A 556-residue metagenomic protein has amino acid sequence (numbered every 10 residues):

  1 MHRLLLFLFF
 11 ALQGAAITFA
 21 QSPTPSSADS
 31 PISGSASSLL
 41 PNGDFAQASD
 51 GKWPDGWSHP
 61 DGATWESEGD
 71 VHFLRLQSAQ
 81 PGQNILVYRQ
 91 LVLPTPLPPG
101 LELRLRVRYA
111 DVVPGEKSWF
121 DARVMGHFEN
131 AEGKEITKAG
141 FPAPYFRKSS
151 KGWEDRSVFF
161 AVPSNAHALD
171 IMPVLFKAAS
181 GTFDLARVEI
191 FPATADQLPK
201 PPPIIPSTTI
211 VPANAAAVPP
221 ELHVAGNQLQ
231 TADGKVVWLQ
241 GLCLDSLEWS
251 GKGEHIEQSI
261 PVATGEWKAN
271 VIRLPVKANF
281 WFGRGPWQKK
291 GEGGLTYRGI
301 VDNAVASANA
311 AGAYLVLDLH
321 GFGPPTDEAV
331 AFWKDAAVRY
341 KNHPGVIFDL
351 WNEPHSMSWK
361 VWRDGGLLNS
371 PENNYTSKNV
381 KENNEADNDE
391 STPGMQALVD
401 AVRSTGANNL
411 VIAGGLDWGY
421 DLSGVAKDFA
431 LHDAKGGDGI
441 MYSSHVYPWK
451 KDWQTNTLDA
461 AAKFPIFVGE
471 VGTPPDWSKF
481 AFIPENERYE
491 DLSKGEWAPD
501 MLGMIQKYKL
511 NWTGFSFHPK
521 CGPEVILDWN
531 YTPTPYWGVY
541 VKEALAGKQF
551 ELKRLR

Functional and structural regions predicted by a protein language model:
H2-F7, G321: Sec-dependent signal peptide recognition, specifically the positively charged N-region followed immediately by
L5-A16: Bacterial N-terminal signal peptides
Q21-I210: Extracellular and organelle-lumenal recognition/adhesion modules and their flexible linkers in secreted
S49-W57, Q83, T231-L239, S246-E254 (+3 more regions): Short, solvent-exposed loop/turn elements at domain surfaces
P201-R273, A544: N-terminal carbohydrate-binding accessory modules
E221, Y314, H320, T326 (+4 more regions): Extracellular glycoside hydrolase catalytic/binding regions
V237-I260, A278-L295, A481-E490: Acidic/histidine-rich helix-loop elements that form or flank divalent-metal/phosphate-binding sites at the catalytic
I260-R339, P344-S356: Substrate-binding cleft and catalytic face of glycoside hydrolase catalytic domains, especially the flexible beta-alpha
